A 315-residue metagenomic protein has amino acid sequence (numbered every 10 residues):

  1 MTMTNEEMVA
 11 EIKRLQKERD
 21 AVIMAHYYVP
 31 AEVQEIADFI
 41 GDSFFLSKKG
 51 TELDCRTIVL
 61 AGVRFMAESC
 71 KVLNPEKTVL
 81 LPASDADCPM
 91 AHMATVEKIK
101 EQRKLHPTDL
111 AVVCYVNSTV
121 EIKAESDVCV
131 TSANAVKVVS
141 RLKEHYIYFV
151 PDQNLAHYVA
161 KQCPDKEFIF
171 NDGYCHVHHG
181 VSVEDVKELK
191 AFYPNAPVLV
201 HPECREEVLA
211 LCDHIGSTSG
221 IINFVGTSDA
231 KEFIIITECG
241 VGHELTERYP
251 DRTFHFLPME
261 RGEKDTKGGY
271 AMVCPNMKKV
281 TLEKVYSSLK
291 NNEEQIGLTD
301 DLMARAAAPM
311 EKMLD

Functional and structural regions predicted by a protein language model:
M1-I236, V241-D315: Active-site loop-to-helix "anion-binding N-cap" substructures in soluble metabolic enzymes
